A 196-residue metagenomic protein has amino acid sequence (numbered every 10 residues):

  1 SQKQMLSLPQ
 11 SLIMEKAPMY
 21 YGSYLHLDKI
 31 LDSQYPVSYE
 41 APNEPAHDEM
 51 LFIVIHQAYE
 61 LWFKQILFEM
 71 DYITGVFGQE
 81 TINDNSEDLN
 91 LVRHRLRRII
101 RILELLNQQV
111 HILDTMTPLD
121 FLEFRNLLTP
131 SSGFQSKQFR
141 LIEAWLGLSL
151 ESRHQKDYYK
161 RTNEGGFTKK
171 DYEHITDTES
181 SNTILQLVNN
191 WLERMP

Functional and structural regions predicted by a protein language model:
S1, M5-P196: Surface-exposed peri-terminal alpha-helical interaction modules
